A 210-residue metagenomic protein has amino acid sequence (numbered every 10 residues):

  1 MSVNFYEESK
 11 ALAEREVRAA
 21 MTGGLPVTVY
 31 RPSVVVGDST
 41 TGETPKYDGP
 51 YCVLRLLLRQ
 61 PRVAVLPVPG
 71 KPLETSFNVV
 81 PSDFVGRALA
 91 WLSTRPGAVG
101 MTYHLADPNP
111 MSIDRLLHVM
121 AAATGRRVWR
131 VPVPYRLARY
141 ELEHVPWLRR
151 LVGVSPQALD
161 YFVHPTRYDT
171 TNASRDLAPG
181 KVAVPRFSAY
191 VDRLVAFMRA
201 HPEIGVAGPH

Functional and structural regions predicted by a protein language model:
M1-S33, D38: Active-site Tyr-X1-5-Lys
S2-A11, Y47, T75-V79, D114: Short-chain dehydrogenase/reductase
G37-Y47, V68-D83: Glycine-rich "substrate-gating" loop/helix at the edge of Rossmann-like oxidoreductase active sites
L54-P67, S76-G125: Alpha-helical substrate-binding/gating segment
A64-L73, G153-Q157, R175: Short glycine/proline-rich turn/loop motifs
I113, L117-H164, V184-F187, E203-P209: Terminal hydrophobic/aromatic helix or amphipathic segment near a protein terminus
D169-H210: Amphipathic terminal alpha-helices
